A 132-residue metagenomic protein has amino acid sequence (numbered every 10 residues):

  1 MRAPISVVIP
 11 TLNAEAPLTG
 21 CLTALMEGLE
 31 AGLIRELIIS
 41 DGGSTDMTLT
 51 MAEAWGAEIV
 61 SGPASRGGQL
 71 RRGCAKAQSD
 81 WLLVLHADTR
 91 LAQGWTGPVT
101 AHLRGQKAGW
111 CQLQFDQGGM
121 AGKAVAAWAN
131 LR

Functional and structural regions predicted by a protein language model:
P4-S6, E36: Cell-envelope/extracellular polymer assembly enzymes that use nucleotide-activated donors
N13-L29: Short, well-formed alpha-helical segments that are part of the catalytic scaffolds of diverse glycosyltransferases
L33-G43: Short beta-strand/loop segment that forms part of the nucleotide-sugar
D41-L49, T89: A conserved acidic beta->alpha catalytic loop
S61-A77: Glycine-rich, basic loop-to-helix element that forms the pyrophosphate-binding segment of sugar-nucleotide handling
L82: Short aromatic/hydrophobic "clamp" motif used to bind/position activated sugar donors
H86-R90, G94: The conserved acidic donor/metal-binding loop of glycosyltransferases
Q93-A121: Conserved donor NDP-sugar-binding/catalytic core segment of glycosyltransferases
